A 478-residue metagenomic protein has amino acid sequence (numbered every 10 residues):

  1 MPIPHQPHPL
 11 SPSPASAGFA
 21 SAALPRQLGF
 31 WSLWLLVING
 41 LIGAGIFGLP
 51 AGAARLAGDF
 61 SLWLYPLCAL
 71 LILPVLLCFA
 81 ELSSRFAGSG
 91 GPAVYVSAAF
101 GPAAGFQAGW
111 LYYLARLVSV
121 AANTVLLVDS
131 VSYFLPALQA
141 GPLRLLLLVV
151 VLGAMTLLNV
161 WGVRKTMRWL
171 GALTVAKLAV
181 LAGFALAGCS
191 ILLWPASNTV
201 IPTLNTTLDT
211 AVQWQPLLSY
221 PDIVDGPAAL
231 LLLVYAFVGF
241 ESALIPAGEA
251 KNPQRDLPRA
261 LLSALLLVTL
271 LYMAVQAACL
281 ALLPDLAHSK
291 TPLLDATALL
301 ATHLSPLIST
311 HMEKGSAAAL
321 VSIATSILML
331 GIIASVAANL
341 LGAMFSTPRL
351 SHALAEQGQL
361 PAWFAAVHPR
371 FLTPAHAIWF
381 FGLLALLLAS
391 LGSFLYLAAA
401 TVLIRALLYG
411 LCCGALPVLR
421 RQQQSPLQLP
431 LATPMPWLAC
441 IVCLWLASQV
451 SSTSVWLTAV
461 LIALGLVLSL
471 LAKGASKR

Functional and structural regions predicted by a protein language model:
M1-A51, R55-F60, I72-L77, G88-S89 (+4 more regions): Membrane-interface "cap" regions at the ends of multi-pass membrane proteins
P2, V175-Q215, Q276-L283, C413-Q424: Hydrophobic alpha-helical segments and their helix-loop junctions in multi-pass secondary transporters
L24-L28, G48-G141, A264-L267, A274 (+1 more regions): Extracellular loop-to-transmembrane helix junctions
L28-F47, V151, G188, Q215-L282 (+1 more regions): Hydrophobic, membrane-embedded alpha-helices of multi-pass small-molecule transporters
F47, G88, L111-L126, F237 (+4 more regions): Membrane-helix boundary/coupling elements in multi-pass transport proteins
Y65-L67, F134-R164, L181-A185, P202 (+2 more regions): Transmembrane alpha-helical segments of multi-pass small-molecule transport proteins
V94-Y95, Y133-A137, N205, A260-L341 (+1 more regions): TM-loop-TM module centered on a large, flexible mid-protein loop between adjacent transmembrane helices in multi-pass
L192, L403-I404, V418, L431-R478: A generic transmembrane alpha-helix motif of multi-pass inner-membrane proteins
